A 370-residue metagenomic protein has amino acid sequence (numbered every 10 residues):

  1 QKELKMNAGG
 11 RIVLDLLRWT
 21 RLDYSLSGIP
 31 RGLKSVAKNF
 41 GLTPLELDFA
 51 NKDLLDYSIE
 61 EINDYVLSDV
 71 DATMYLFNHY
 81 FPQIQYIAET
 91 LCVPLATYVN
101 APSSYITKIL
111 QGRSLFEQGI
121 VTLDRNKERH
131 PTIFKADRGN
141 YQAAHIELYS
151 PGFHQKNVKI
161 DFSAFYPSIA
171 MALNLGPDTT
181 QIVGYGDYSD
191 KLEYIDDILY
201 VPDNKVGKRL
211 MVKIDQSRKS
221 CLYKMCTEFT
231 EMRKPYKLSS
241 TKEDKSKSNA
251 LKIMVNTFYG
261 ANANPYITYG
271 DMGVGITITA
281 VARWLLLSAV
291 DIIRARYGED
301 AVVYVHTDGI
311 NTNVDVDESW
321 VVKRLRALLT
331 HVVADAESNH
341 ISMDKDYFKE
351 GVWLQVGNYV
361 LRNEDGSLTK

Functional and structural regions predicted by a protein language model:
Q1-I59, N63, M254: Metal-dependent phosphoesterase core characteristic of DEDDh/y 3'-5' exonuclease domains
D53-N174, K245-R283, S288-I292, Y304 (+2 more regions): Common nucleic-acid-contacting/processivity interface regions adjacent to the catalytic cores of nucleic-acid enzymes
Q83, T180, K242-S246, P265 (+3 more regions): Secondary-structure transition/capping motifs at alpha-helix termini and the adjoining loop/turn into the next element
I160-I195: Extended active-site and interfacial segments that coordinate phosphate-rich ligands in large catalytic machineries
G184-V206, L210-I214: Compact, glycine/acidic-enriched structural inserts
V201, G207-I267: Active-site cores of enzymes that catalyze phosphoryl transfer or operate on phosphate-rich substrates
R233, V255, E299-D315: Catalytic palm active-site di-aspartate
A263, T312-K370: C-terminal polymerase-core module
